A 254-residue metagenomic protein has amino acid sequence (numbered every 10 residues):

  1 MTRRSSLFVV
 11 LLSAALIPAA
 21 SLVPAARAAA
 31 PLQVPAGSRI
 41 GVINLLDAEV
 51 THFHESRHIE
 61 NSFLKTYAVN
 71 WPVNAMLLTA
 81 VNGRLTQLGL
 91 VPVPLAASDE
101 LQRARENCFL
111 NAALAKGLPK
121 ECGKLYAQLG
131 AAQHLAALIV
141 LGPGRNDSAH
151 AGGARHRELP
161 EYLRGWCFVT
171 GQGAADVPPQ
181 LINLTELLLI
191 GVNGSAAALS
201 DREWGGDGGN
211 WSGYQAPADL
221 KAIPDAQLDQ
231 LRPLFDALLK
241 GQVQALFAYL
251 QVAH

Functional and structural regions predicted by a protein language model:
R3-F8: N-terminal export leaders
V9-S21: Bacterial N-terminal signal peptides
I17, A48, D147-A149: Short regulatory "switch" loops immediately downstream of catalytic or recognition motifs within protein catalytic
A19, P24-A30: Boundary at the C-terminal end of the N-terminal hydrophobic targeting segment
A28-T51, G153-H156, T170-H254: C-terminal/domain-edge helix-coil "capping" segments
F53-P72, L159-Q172, G213-D225: A solvent-exposed, charged loop/short amphipathic helix patch at secondary-structure junctions
S56-G152, L184, L188-R202: N-terminal segment of the mature soluble domain
L138-G142, R157-Y162: A short hydrophobic beta-strand element
